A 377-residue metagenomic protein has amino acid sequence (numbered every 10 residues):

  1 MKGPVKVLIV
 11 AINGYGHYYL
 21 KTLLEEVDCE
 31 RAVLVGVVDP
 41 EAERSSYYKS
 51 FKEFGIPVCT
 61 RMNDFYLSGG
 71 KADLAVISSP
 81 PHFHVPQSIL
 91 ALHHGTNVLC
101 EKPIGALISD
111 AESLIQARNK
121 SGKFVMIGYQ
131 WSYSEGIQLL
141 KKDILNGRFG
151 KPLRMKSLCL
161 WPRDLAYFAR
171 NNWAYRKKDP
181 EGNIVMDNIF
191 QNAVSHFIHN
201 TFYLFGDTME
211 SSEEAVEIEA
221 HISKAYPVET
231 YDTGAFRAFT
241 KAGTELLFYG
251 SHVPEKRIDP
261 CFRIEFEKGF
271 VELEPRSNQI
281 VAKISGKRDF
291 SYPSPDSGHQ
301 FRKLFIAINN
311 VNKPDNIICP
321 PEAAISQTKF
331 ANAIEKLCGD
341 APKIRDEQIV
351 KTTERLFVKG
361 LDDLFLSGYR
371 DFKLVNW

Functional and structural regions predicted by a protein language model:
M1-E53: N-terminal Rossmann-like dinucleotide-binding module
A32-L34, Y292, K313-S326: Glycine- and charged-residue-rich phosphate/anionic-cofactor binding loop of Rossmann-like
L34, A72-A75, F149-P152: Local beta-strand N-terminus motif with an aromatic residue
E41, S132-Y133, S157-R163, I222-Y226 (+4 more regions): Glycine-rich beta-alpha junction loops
P57-M62: Short acidic-hydrophobic, aromatic-tinged amphipathic segments that line or gate anion-handling sites
G69, L74, P80-S132, G147: Beta-strand-loop-alpha-helix segment that lines the small-molecule cofactor/substrate pocket of alpha/beta enzymes
S132-I218, K224-P227: Predominantly a Rossmann-like dinucleotide-binding segment in NAD(P)-dependent oxidoreductases
M186, N192-I317, A331-E335, R345-W377: Contiguous beta-strand/loop segments that form the cofactor/metal-binding neighborhood of enzyme cores
